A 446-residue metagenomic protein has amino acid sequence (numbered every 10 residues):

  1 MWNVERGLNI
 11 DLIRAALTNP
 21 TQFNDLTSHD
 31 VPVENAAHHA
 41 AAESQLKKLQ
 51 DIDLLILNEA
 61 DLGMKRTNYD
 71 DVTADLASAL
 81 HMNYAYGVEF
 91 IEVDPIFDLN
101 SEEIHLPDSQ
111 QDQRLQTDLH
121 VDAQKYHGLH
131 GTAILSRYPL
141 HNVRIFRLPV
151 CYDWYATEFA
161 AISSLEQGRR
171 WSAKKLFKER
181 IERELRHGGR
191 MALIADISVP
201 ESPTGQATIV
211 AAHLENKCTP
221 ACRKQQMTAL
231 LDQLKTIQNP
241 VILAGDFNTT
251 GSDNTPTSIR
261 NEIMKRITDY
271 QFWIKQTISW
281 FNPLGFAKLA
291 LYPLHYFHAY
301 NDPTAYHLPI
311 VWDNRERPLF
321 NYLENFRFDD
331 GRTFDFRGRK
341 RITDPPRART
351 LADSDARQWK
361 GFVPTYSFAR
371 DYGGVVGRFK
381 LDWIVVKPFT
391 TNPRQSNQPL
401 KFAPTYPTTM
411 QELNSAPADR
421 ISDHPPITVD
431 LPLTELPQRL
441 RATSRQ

Functional and structural regions predicted by a protein language model:
M1-T132, L148, E158, I162-R183 (+3 more regions): N-terminal, active-site-proximal structural segment of metallo-dependent hydrolase catalytic domains
W2, N58, A212, A244-F247: Active-site flanking residues adjacent to catalytic metal/cofactor-binding acidic residues
G7-L8, L62-K65, E92-P95, D153 (+3 more regions): Active-site environment of divalent metal-dependent phosphoester hydrolases
Y69-V72, K224-L230: Charged helix-capping and loop-helix junction motifs
T132-I134, A192-D196, A211, D382-I384 (+1 more regions): Conserved hydrophobic/aromatic beta-strand scaffold that supports enzyme active sites
L140-I145, P220-A221, T228, L234-I242 (+1 more regions): Metal-dependent phosphoester-hydrolase catalytic domains
V143-R190, A195-T228, D253, R445: Metal-dependent phosphoester/phosphodiester hydrolase catalytic core
